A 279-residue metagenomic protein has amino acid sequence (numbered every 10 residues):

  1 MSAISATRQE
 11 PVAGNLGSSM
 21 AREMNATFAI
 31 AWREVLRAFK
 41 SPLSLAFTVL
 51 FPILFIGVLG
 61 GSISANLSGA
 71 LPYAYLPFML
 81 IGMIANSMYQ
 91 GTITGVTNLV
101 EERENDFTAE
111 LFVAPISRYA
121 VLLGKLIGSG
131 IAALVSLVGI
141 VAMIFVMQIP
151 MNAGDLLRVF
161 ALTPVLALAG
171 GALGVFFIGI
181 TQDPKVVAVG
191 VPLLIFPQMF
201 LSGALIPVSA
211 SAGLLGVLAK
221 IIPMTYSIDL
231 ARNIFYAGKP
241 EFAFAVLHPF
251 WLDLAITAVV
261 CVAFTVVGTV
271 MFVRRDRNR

Functional and structural regions predicted by a protein language model:
S2-S5, Q9-F51: Aromatic- and glycine-rich beta-strand/loop motifs that create alpha-glucan
S2-V12, F235, L252-R279: Junction motif at the cytosolic side of a transmembrane helix
K40-N66, A74-G91, V135-S136, L193-F200 (+1 more regions): Hydrophobic alpha-helical transmembrane segments of multi-pass membrane transport/permease proteins
L54-G61, Y75-M147: Hydrophobic alpha-helical transmembrane segments of multi-pass membrane transport proteins
V58-N66, I178-T225, D229: Transmembrane helix segments
L59-S68, I144-N152, T181-Q182, I206-A212 (+2 more regions): Short helix-capping/hinge motifs at transmembrane helix termini and TM-loop junctions
R118-Q198, H248-A258, V262-G268: Alpha-helical transmembrane segments and their short interhelical loops
G203-A263: Membrane-interfacial helix-loop-helix junctions in multi-pass membrane proteins
